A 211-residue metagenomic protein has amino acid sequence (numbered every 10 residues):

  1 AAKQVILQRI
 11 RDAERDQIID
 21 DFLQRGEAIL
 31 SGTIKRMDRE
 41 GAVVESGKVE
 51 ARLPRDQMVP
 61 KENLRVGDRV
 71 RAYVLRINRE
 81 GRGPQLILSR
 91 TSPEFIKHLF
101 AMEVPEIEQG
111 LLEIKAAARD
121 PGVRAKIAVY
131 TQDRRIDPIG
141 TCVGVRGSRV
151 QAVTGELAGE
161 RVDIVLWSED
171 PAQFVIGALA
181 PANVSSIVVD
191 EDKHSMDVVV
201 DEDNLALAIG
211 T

Functional and structural regions predicted by a protein language model:
A1-T211: RNA-contacting regions in translation and RNA-metabolism proteins, encompassing KH/S1 modules where present
